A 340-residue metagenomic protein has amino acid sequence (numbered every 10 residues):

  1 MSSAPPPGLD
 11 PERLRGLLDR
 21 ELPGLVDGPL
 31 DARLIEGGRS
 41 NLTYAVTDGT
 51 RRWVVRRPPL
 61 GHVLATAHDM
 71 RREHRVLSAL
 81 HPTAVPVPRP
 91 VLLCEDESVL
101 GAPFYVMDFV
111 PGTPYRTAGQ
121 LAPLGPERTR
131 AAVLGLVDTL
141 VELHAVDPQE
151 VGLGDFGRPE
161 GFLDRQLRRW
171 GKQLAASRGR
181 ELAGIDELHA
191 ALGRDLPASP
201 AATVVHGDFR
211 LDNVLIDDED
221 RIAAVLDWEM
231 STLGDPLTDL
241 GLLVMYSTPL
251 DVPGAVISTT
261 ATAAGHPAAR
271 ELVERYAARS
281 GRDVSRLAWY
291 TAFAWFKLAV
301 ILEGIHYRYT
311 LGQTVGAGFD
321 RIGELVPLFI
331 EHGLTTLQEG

Functional and structural regions predicted by a protein language model:
M1-V26: Juxta-kinase regulatory segment immediately upstream of eukaryotic protein kinase catalytic domains
D31-V204, D217: ATP-binding pocket architecture of kinase catalytic cores
G157-R158, D283-A294: All-alpha amphipathic helical-bundle segments outside canonical DNA-binding/catalytic cores that form hydrophobic
V204-H206, L211: Catalytic-loop of the protein kinase fold
L226-S231: Activation of the activation-loop gatekeeper triad in protein kinase-fold domains
T238-S280, A294-G312: Active-site activation/catalytic loop segments of kinase-like enzymes and analogous catalytic loops in related
R282, R286, V300-G340: Helical subdomain adjoining the active site within ATP-dependent kinase catalytic cores
